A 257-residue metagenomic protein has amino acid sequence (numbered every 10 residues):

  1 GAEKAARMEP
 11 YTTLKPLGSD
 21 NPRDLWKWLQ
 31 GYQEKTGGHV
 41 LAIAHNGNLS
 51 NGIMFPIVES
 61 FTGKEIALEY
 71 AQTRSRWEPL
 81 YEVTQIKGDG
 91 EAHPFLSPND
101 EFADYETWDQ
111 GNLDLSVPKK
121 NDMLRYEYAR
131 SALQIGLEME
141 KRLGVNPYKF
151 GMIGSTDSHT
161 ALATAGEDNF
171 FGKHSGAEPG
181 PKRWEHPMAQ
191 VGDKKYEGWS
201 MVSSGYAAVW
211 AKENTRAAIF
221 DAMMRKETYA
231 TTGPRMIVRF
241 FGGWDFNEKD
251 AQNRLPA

Functional and structural regions predicted by a protein language model:
G1-A257: Extended, charged catalytic domains and RNA/DNA-binding interfaces, predominantly in divalent-metal-using enzymes
